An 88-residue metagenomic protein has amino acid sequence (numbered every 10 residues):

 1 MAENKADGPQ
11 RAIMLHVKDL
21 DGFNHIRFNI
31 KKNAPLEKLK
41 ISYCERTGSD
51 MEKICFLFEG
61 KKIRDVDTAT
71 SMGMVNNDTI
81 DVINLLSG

Functional and structural regions predicted by a protein language model:
M1-G88: Ubiquitin system architectures
